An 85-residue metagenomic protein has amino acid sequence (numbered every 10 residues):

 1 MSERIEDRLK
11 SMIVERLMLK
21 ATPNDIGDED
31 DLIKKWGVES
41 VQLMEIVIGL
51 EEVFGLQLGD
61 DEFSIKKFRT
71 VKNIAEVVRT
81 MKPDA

Functional and structural regions predicted by a protein language model:
S2-E39, V47-I48, E52-A85: Phosphopantetheine-dependent thiolation modules in NRPS/PKS and related acyl-activating systems
Q42: Two-component histidine kinase catalytic core, primarily the HATPase_c
